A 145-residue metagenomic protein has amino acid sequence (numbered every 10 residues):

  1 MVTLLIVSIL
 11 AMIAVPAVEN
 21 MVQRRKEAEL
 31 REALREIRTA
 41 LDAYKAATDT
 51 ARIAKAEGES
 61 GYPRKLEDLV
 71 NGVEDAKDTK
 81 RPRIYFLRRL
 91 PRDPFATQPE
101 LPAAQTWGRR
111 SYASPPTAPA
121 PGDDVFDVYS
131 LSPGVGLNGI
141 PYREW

Functional and structural regions predicted by a protein language model:
M1-V18: N-terminal single-pass transmembrane signal-anchor helix
S8, L34, R38-L41: Hydrophobic faces of stable alpha-helices that mediate helix-helix packing
S8-I9, M21, A104-R109: A short linear-motif detector with a strong N-terminal bias
V15, E19-V22, D42: Short amphipathic alpha-helical interface segments enriched in basic and hydrophobic/aromatic residues, used as
E19, Q23-L34: Membrane-proximal amphipathic alpha-helices that sit immediately adjacent to an N-terminal transmembrane/signal-anchor
T39-W145: Low-complexity, acidic interaction segments enriched in glycine
